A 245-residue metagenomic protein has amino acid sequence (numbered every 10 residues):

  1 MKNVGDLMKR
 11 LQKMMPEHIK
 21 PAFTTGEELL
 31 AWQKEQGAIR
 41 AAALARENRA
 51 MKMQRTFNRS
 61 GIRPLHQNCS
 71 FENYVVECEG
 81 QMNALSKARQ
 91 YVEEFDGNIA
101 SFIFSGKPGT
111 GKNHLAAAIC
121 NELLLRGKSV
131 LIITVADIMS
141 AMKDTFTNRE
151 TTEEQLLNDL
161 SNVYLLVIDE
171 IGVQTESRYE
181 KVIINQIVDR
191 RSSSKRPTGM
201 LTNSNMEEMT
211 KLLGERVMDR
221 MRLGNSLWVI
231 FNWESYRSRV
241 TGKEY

Functional and structural regions predicted by a protein language model:
M1-M82, W228, R239-Y245: A short, basic N-terminal segment
I62, V75-F102: Pre-Walker A (pre-P-loop) alpha-helix and adjacent loop at the N terminus of AAA/AAA+ ATPase modules, a conserved
M82-S86, N121-N162, T175: Short glycine-rich substrate-engagement loop in P-loop NTPases that contacts/grips substrate
E94-G97, L123, N158-S161, D189-S194 (+1 more regions): Conserved catalytic network of the ASCE P-loop NTPase/AAA+ motor domain
N98-A117: Walker A/P-loop nucleotide-binding motif
A100, K128-S129, N162-L165, S194-M200 (+1 more regions): Loop/turn-to-beta-strand initiation segments
S140, T145, I171-Y245: Replace "adjacent to P-loop NTPase cores in ATP/GTP-dependent enzymes" with "adjacent to NTP-binding cores
